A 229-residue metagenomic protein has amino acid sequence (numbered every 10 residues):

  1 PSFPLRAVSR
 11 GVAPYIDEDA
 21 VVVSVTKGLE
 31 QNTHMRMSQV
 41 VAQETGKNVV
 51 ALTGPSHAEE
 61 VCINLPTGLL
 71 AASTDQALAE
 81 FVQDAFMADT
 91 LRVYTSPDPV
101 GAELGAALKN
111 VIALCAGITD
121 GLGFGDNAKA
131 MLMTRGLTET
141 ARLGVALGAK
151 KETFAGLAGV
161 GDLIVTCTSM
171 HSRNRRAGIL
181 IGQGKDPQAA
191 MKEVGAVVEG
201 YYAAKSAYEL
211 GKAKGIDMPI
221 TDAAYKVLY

Functional and structural regions predicted by a protein language model:
S2-P66, V82-D84: Rossmann-like NAD(P)(H) cofactor-binding subdomain of soluble oxidoreductases
L5, E30, H34, S38 (+11 more regions): Generic structural signal for well-ordered, non-membrane alpha-helical segments in soluble metabolic enzymes
Y15, V40-N48, P66-T153: Internal alpha-helical scaffold of NAD(P)-dependent oxidoreductase catalytic cores
A20-V22, S96, D186-A189: Glycine/charged-rich beta-loop-alpha catalytic/anionic-binding loops adjacent to active sites
V23, K27, A130-T134, A158 (+1 more regions): Alpha-helical transmembrane segments of multi-pass membrane proteins, especially transporters and channels
S24, N48-T53, V93-P97, M218-I220: General beta-strand structural signal in soluble alpha/beta enzymes
K27-L29, T53-H57, D75, P97-A102 (+5 more regions): Glycine-rich beta-alpha junction loops
K109, A116-D120, V145-A155, G161-Y229: NAD(P)-dependent Rossmann-like dehydrogenase/reductase catalytic/cofactor-binding core
